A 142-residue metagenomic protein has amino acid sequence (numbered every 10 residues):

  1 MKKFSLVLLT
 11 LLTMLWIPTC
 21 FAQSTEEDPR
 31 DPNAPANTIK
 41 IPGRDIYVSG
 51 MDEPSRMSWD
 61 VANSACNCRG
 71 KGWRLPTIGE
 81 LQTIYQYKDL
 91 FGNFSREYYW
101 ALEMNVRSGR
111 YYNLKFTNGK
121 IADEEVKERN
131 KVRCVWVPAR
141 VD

Functional and structural regions predicted by a protein language model:
M1-L8: Bacterial N-terminal signal peptides that target proteins for export
L8-W16: Bacterial N-terminal signal peptides
W16-T19, Q82: Local alpha-helix boundary/kink/capping signal
I17, S49, A101-L102: Short linear Ser/Thr-Pro motifs
F21-W73, G109-N113: Extracellular adhesion/carbohydrate-recognition regions
W59-G72, I78-E128, V135-P138: An exposed tryptophan-centered "aromatic clamp" motif
V141-D142: Short, solvent-exposed mixed-charge patches
